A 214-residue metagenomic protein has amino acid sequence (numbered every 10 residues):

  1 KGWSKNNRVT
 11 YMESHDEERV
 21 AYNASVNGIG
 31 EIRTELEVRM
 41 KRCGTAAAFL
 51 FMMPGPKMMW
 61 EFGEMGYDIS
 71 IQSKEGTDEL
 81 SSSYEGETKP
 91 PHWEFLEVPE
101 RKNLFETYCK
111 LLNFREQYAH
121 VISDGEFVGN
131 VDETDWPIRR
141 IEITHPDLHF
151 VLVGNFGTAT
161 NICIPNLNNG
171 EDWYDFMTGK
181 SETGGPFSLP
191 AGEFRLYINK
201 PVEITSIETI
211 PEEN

Functional and structural regions predicted by a protein language model:
K1-K74, E116, S123-F127, D132-D147 (+2 more regions): Conserved alpha/beta catalytic core and glycan-binding cleft of carbohydrate-active enzymes
G28-M40, P91-K102, E182-G185: Active-site rim elements
I71-G86: Aromatic- and acidic-residue-enriched segments that line the glycan-binding/catalytic groove of carbohydrate-active
E87-D132, E193, I204: Aromatic- and carboxylate-lined catalytic core of secreted/periplasmic carbohydrate-active enzymes
N166-G179: Solvent-exposed beta-hairpin/edge-strand motifs
G184-E208: C-terminal beta-strand-rich structural cap/linker in extracellular carbohydrate-active enzymes
E208-N214: Surface-exposed, proline-anchored Ser/Thr-rich loop/turn motifs
